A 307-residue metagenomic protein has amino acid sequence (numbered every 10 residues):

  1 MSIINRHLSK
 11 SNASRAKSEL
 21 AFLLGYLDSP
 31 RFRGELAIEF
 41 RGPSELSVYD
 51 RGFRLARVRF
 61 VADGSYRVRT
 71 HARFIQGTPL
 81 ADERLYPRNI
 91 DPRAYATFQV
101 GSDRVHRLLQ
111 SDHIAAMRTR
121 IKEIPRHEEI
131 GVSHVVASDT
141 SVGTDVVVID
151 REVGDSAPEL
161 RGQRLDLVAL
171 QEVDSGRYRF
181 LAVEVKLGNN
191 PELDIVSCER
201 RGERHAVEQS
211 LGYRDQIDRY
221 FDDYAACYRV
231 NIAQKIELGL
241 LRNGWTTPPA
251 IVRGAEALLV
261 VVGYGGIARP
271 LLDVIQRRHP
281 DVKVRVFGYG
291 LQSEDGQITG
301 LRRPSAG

Functional and structural regions predicted by a protein language model:
M1-G307: Charged, terminal alpha-helix-loop-beta segments that serve as non-catalytic nucleic-acid engagement and/or assembly
